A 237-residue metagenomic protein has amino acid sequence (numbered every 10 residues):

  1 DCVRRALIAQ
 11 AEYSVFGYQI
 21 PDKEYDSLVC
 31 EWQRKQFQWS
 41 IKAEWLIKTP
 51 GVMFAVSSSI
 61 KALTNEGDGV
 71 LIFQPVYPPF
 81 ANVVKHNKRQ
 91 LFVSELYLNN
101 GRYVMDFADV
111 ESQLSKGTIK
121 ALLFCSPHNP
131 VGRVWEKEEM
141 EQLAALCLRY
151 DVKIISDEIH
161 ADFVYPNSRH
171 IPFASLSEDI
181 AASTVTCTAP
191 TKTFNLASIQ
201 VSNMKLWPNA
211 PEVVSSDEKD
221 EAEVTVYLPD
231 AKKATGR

Functional and structural regions predicted by a protein language model:
D1-G51, S58: N-terminal small-domain helix-loop-helix segment of the aminotransferase-like
R5, S177-R237: Conserved core segment of the aminotransferase class I/II
I41-L46, E66-G69, A181-T184: Short acidic capping loops at alpha-helix termini that bridge into adjacent secondary structure
A62-V84: Conserved PLP-anchoring active-site segment centered on the Schiff-base-forming lysine
D68, R89, R149-K153, A181-A182: A short helix->loop->beta-strand "cap" motif at the edges of active sites that frequently abuts
H86-F92: A short helix-loop-beta submotif of the ANL/AMP-binding
Y97-R169: Active-site phosphate-binding strand-loop segment of PLP-dependent enzymes
